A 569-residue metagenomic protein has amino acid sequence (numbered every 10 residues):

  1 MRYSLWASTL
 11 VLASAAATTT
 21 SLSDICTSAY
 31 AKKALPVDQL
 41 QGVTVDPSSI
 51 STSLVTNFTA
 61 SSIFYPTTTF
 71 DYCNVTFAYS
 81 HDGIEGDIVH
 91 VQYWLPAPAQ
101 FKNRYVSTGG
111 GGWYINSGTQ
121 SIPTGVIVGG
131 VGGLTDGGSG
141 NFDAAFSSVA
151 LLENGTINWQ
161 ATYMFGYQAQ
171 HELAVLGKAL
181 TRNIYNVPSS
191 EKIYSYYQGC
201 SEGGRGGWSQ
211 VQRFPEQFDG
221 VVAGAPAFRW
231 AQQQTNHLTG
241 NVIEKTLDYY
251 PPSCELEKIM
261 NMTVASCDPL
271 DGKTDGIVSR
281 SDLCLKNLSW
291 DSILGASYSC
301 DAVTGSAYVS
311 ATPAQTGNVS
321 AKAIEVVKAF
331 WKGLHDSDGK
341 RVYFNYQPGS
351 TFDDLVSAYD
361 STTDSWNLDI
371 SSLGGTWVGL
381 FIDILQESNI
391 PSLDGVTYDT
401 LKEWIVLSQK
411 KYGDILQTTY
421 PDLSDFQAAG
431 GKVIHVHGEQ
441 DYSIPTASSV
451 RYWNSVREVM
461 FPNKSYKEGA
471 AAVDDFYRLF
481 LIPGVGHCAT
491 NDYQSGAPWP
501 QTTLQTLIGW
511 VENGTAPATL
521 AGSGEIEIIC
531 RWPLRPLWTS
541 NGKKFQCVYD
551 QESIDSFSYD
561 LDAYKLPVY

Functional and structural regions predicted by a protein language model:
R2-T18: Cleavable N-terminal signal peptides of Sec/SRP-targeted secreted and luminal proteins
S8, E191-Y196, A471-R478, T519-L520: Residue-level recognition of the N-termini of beta-strands and the immediately preceding loop/turn
A13-N103, T119-Q120, T274-V278, D282 (+4 more regions): Catalytic-loop region of hydrolases
F77-P269, L285-L288, T363-K432, H437-G438 (+2 more regions): Serine-hydrolase-like catalytic core of hydrolytic proteins
Y163-G166, Y250-C254, A311-T316, E439-Q440 (+2 more regions): Active-site rim elements
A227, G240-I243, P269, K273 (+5 more regions): Short, well-ordered loop/turn and helix-capping segments at boundaries between secondary-structure elements and domains
E468-G469, V473-Y493: Histidine-bearing beta->alpha loop at or near hydrolase active sites
